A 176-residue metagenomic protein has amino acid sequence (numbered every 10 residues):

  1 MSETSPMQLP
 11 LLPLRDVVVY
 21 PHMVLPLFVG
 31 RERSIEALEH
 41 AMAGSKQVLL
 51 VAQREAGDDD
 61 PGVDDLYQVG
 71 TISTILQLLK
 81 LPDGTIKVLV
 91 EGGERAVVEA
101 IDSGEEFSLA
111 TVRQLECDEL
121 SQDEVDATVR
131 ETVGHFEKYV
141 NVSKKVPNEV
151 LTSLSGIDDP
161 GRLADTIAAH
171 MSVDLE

Functional and structural regions predicted by a protein language model:
M1-E176: N-terminal low-complexity, acidic/polar interaction/targeting segments
